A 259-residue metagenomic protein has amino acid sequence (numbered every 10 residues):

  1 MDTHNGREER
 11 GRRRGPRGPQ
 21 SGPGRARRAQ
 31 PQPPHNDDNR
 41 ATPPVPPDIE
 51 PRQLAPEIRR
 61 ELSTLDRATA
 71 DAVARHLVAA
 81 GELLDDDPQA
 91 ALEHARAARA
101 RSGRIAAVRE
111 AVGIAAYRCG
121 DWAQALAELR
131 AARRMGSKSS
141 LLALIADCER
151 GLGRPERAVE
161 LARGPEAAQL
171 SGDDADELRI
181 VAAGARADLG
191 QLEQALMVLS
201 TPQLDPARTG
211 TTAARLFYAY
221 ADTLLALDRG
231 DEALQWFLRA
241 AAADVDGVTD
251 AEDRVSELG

Functional and structural regions predicted by a protein language model:
M1-S63, T69: Basic Arg/Gly/Lys-rich low-complexity intrinsically disordered segments
T64-A100, A111, Y117: Alpha-helical segment of the N-proximal tetratricopeptide repeat
A79, A111-V112, I145, A182 (+4 more regions): Structural register within alpha-helical repeat arrays
D85-D86, C119, L152, L189 (+1 more regions): Structural motif corresponding to the intra-repeat A-B loop/turn of tetratricopeptide repeats
S139-L142, L170-E177, P206-A214, A242-R254: Boundary/linker segments of alpha-helical solenoid repeat arrays
